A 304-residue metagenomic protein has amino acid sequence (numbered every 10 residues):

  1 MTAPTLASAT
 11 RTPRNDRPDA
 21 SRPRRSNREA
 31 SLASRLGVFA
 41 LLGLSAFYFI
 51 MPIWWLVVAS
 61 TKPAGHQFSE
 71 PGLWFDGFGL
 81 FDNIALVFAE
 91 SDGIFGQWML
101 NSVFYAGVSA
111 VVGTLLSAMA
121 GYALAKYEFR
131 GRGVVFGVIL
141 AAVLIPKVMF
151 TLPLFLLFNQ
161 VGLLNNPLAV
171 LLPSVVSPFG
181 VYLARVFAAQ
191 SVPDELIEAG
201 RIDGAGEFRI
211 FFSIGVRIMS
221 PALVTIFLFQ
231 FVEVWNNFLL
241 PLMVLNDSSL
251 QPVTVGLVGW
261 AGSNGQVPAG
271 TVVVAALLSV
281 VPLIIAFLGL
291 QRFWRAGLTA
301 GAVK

Functional and structural regions predicted by a protein language model:
T2-A30: Short, Lys/Arg-rich, polar N-terminal cytosolic tail immediately upstream of the first transmembrane signal-anchor
R35-K304: A structural signal for multi-pass alpha-helical bundles of membrane permease subunits that mediate small-molecule
